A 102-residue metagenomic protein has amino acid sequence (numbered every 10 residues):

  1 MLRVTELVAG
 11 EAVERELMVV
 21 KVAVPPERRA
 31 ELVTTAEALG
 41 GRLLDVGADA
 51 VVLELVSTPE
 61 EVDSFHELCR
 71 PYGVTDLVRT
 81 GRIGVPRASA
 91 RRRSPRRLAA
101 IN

Functional and structural regions predicted by a protein language model:
M1-N102: Long, contiguous binding/interaction regions
